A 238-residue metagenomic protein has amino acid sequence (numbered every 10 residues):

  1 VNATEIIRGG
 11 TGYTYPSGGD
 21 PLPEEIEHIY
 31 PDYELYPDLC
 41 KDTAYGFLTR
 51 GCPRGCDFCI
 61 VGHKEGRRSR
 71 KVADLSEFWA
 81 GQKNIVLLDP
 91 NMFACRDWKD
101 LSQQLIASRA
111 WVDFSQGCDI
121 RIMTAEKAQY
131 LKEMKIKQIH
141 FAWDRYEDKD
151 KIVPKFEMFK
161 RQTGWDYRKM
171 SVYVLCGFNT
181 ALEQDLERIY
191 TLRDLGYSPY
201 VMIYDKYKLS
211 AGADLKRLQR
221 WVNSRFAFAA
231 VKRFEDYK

Functional and structural regions predicted by a protein language model:
V1-R8, L175-K238: Auxiliary Fe-S-binding modules of radical SAM enzymes
V1-Y45: Glycine-rich beta-alpha loop elements in corrinoid/cobalamin-binding modules across cobalamin-dependent enzymes
R8, G12, I60-K155, R168-F178 (+1 more regions): Core AdoMet radical
T14-G18, G55, E65-R67, A94-R96 (+2 more regions): Short catalytic/ligand-binding loop motif for oxyanion handling, primarily in non-cytosolic enzymes, centered on
D32-G66, K83-D89: N-terminal pre-triad scaffold of radical SAM enzymes
R54, L131-K132, Y190, R217: Short, hinge-like loop/turn segments at secondary-structure boundaries
T163-W165: Short helix-capping segments at alpha-helix termini
